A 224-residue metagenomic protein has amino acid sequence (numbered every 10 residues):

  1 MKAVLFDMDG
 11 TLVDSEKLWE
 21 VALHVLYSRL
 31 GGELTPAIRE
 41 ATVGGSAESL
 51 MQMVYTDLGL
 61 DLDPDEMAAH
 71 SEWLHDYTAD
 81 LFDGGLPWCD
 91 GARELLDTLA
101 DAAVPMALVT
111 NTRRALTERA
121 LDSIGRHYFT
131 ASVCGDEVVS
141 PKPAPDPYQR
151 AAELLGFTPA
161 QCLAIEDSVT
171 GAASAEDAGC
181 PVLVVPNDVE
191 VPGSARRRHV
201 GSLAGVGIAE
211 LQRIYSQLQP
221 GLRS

Functional and structural regions predicted by a protein language model:
M1-E40: Active-site neighborhood of HAD-like aspartate-dependent phosphohydrolases
M1-K2, D97-A100, R113-S224: Asp-based, Mg2+/Mn2+-dependent phosphohydrolase catalytic module
T11, T110-T112: Conserved phosphate-coupling serine/threonine residues in phosphotransfer and NTP-handling enzymes
E20, H24, A47-Q52, S71 (+3 more regions): An amphipathic alpha-helix signature
H24-Y27, E48-L62, A120, A152: Helix-loop "lid/cap" segments that line or gate small-molecule binding pockets
R29-E33, L58-L62, A102, I124-Y128 (+1 more regions): Short helix-capping segments at alpha-helix termini
E33, Y55-E94: Metal-dependent phosphoesterase signature
G91-V104: Catalytic-core regions built around general acid/base machinery
